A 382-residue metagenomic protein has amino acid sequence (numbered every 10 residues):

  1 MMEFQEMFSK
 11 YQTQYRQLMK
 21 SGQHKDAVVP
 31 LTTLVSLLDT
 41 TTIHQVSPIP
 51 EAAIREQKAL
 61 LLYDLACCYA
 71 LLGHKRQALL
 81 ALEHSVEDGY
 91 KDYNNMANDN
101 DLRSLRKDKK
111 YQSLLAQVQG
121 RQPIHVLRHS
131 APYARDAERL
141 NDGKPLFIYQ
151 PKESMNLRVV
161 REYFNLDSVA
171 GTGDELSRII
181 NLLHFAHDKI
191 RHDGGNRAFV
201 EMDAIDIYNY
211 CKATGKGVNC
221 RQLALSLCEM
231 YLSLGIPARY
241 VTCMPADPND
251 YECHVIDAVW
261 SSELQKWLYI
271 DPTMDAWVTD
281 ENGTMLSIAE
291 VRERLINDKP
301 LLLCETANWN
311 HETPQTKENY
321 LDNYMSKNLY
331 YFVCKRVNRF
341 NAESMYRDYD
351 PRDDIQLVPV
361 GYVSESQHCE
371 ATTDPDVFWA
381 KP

Functional and structural regions predicted by a protein language model:
M1-M2, L37-R55: Flexible helix-coil transition and linker loops at the boundaries of alpha-helical arrays
T13, D64, N98-D101: "A position-specific structural signal for the A-helix of alpha-solenoid helical repeats
S130-V218: Secondary-structure boundary elements
L225-K299: Hydrophobic/aromatic-rich core segments of domains that either
I296-P382: Low-complexity, Gly/Ser/Thr/Pro-rich intrinsically disordered linker/tail segments
